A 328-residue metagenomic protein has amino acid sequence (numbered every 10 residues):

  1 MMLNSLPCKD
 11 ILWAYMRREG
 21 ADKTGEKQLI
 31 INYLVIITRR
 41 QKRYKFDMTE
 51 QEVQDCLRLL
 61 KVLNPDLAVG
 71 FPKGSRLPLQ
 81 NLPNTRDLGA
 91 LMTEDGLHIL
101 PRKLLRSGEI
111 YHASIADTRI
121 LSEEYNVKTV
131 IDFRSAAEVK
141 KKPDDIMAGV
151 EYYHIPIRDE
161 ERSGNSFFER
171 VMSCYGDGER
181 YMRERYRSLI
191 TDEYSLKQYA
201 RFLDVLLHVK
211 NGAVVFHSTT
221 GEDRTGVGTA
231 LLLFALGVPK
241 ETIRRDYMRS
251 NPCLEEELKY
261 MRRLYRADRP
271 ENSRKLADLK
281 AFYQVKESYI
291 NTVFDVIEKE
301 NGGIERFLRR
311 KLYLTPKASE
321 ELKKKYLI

Functional and structural regions predicted by a protein language model:
M2-V215, G228-I328: Cys-dependent protein tyrosine phosphatase-like superfamily
T219-T225: Ser/Thr-glycine-rich phosphate-binding loops at phosphate-binding pockets of nucleotides, nucleotide cofactors
